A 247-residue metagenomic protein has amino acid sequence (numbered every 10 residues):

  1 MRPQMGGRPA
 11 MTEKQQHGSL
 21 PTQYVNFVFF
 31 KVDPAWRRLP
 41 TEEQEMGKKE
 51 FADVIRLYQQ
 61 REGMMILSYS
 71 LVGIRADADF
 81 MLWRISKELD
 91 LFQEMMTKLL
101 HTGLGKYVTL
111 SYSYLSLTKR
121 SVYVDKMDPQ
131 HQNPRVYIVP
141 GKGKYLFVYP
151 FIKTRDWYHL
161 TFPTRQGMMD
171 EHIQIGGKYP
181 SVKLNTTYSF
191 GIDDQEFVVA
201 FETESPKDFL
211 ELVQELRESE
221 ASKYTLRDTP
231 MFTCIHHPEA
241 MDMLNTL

Functional and structural regions predicted by a protein language model:
R2-L57, L89-F92, S111-K178, F190 (+3 more regions): Short S/T/G/P-rich N-terminal loop/turn motif that feeds into the first structured element of a domain
I55-A78, G105-R120, I173-V198, L212 (+1 more regions): Short, glycine- and small/hydrophobic-rich beta-strand elements in well-ordered beta-sheets
S68, I85-S86, F201: Short His-Asn-centered micro-motif
K87, L104: Active-site loop/lid in soluble adenylation, ligation, and acyl-transfer enzymes
E94-T102, E211-R217: Short amphipathic alpha-helices in soluble, non-transmembrane regions that often serve as interface/regulatory elements
